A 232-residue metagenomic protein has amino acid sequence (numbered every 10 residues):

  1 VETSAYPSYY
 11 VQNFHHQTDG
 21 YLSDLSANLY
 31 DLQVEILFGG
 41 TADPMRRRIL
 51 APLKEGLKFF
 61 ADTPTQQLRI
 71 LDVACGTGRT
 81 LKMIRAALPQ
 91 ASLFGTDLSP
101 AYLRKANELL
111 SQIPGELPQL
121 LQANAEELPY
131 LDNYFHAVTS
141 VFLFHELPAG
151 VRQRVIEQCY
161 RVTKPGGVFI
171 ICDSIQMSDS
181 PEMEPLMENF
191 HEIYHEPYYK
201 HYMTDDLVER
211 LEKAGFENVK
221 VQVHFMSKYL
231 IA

Functional and structural regions predicted by a protein language model:
V1-E55: Conserved Class I S-adenosyl-L-methionine-dependent methyltransferase catalytic core
A51-T65, A86-A87, L128: Glycine-rich helix-loop-beta junction characteristic of Rossmann-like nucleotide cofactor-binding loops
Q66-G76: Conserved class I S-adenosyl-L-methionine
L71, R79-E127: Class I SAM-dependent methyltransferase SAM/SAH-binding core
E126-V138: A short acidic, Gly/Pro-enriched loop at the edge of an enzyme's catalytic core that lines a small-molecule cofactor
H136-G150: A short SAM/SAH-binding and catalytic strip from SAM-dependent methyltransferases
Q153, I170-A214, N218-H224: C-terminal alpha-helical "lid/dimerization" subdomain adjacent to the S-adenosyl-L-methionine
Q153-P165: A short glycine-rich, Lys/Arg-flanked "PGG" loop and its adjoining helix->strand segment in the class I
